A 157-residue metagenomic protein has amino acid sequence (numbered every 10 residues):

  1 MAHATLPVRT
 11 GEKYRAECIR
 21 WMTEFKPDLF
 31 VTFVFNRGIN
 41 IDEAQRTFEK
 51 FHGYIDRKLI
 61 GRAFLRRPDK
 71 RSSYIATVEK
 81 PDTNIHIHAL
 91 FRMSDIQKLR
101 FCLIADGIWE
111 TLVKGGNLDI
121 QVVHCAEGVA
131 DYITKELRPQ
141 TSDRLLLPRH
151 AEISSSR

Functional and structural regions predicted by a protein language model:
M1-I85, M93-R157: Right-hand nucleic-acid polymerase module
